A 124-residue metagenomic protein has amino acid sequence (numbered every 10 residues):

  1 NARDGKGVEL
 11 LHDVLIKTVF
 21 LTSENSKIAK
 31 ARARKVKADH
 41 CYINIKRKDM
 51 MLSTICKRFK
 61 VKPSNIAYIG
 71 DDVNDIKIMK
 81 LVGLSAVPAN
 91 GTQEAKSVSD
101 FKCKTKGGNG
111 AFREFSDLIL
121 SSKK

Functional and structural regions predicted by a protein language model:
N1, K35, C41-Y42, D49-K124: Mg2+-dependent phosphoryl-transfer enzymes with acidic/Ser/Thr/Gly-rich catalytic loops
N1-R47: Alpha-helical substrate-recognition element adjacent to the catalytic core
